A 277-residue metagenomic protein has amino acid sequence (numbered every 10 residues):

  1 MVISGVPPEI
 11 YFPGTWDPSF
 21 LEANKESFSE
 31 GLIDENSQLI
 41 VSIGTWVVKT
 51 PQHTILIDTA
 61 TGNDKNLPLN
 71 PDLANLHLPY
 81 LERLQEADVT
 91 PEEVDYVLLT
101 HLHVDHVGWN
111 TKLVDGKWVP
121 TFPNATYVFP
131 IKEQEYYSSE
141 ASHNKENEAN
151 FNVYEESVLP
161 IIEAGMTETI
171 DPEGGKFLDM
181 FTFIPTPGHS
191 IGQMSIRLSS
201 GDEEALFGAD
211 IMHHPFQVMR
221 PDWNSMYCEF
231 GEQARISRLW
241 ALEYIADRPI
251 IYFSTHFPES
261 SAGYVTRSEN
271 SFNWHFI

Functional and structural regions predicted by a protein language model:
M1-I3, W46-K49, I55, D64-K65 (+1 more regions): Core dinuclear metal-dependent hydrolase active-site scaffold
M1-Q85, E93-Y96, D202-A209: Metallo-beta-lactamase
S4-V6, T59-G62, L102, K132-E133 (+3 more regions): Active-site metal-binding loops of divalent metal-dependent hydrolases
G31-N36, D115-G116, F183: Short, P/G- and charge-enriched loop/turn segments at secondary-structure junctions
P71-E82, S199-I277: Cap/insert and terminal regions of metallo-dependent hydrolase folds
N75-V89, E93, T121-P185, I236-P249: Metallo-beta-lactamase
V94-D105: Metallo-beta-lactamase
V107-K117, Y264-V265: Metal-dependent catalytic neighborhoods of phosphoester/phosphodiester hydrolases
